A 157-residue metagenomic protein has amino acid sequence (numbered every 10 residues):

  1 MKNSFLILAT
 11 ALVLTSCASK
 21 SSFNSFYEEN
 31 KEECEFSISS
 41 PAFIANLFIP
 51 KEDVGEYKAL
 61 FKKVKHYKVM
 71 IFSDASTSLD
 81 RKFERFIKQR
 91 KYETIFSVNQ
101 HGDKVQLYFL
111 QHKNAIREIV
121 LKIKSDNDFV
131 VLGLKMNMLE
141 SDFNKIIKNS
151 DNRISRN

Functional and structural regions predicted by a protein language model:
M1-S4: Positively charged n-region of N-terminal signal peptides that target proteins for export
A11-L12: Repetitive helical segments and hydrophobic/amphipathic motifs
T15-S16: C-terminal motif of bacterial Sec signal peptides marking the signal peptidase cleavage site
S22-K82: Early exported N-terminus immediately downstream of N-terminal targeting peptides
F61, D80, E84, E140-I147: Extracytoplasmic/secreted envelope proteins and their assembly/folding machinery, especially bacterial periplasmic
K68-K104: Mid-chain, structured segments of secreted extracytoplasmic proteins
N99-N157: Extracytoplasmic electrostatic interaction patches
